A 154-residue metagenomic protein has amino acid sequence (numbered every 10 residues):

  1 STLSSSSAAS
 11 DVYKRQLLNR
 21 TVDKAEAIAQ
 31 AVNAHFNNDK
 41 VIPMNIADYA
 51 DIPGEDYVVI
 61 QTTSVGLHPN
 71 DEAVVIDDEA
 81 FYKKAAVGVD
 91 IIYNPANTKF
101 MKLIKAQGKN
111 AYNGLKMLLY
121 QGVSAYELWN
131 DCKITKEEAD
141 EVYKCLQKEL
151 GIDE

Functional and structural regions predicted by a protein language model:
S1-A9, Y13: Single conserved hydrophobic/aromatic residue that forms the stacking wall/gate of nucleotide- or nucleobase-binding
S5, L17-R20, G88-I92, N113-G114: Small/polar loops that bind or transfer phosphate-bearing groups
S10, Y57-T62, L118-E127: Active-site-proximal catalytic alpha-helix in oxidoreductases
K14-F36: NAD(P)-binding Rossmann-fold cofactor-contacting core
A25-I28, N70, Q121-S124: Short, charged, surface-exposed secondary-structure boundary motifs
N38-A111: Rossmann-like adenosine-cofactor binding region
I91-E154: Adenosine-phosphate binding glycine-rich loop
